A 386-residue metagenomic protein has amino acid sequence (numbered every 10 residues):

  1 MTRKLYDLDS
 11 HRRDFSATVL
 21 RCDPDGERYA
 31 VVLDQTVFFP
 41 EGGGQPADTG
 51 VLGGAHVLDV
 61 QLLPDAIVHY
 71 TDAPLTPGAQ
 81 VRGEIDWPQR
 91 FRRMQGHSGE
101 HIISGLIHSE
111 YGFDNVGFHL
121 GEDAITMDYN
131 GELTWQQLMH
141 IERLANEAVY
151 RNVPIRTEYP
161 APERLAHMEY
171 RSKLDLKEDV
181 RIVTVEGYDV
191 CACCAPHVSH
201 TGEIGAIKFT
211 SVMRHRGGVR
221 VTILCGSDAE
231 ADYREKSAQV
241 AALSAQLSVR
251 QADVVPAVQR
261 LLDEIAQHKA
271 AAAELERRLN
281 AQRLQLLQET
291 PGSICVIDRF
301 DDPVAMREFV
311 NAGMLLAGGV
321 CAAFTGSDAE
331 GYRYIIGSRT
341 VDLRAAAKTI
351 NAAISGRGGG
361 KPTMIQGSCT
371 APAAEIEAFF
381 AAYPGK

Functional and structural regions predicted by a protein language model:
M1-A79: Conserved nucleotide-binding/hydrolysis modules and their immediate coupling elements across P-loop/ASCE NTPase motors
H11-R13, D25-E27, P64-D65, L75-P77 (+6 more regions): Short flexible coil/turn linkers enriched for glycine and charged/polar residues that connect secondary-structure
L20-V37, G78-R90, D175-V190, S338-G356 (+1 more regions): Short, hydrophobic/aliphatic alpha-helical segments
Y29-V31, P64-A73, I125-G131, Y334-I335 (+1 more regions): A generic structural motif
T36-L52, T76-M127, R357-G358, P362-T363: Active/ligand-binding-proximal structured segments within catalytic/core domains that scaffold catalytic residues
V57-L58, F113-G117, K208, G319-F324: A short linear hydrophobic-aromatic micro-motif
Q89, S109-H215: Functional cores that coordinate and move charged inorganic groups
I204, T210-K386: Terminal appendage regions of diverse proteins
